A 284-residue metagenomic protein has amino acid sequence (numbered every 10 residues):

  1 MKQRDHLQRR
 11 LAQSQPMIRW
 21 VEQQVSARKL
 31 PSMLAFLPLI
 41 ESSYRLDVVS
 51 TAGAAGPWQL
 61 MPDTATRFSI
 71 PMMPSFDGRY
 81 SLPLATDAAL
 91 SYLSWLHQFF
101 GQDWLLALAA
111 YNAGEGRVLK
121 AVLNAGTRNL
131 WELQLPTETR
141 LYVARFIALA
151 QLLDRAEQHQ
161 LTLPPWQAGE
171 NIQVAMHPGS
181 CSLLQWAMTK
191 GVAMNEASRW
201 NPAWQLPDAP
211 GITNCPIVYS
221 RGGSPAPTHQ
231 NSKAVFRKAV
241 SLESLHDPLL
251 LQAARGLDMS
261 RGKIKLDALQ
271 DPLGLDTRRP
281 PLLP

Functional and structural regions predicted by a protein language model:
M1-Q23, A27-R28, M72-S75, R79-F99 (+2 more regions): Extracytoplasmic and endomembrane cell-envelope/extracellular-matrix remodeling and assembly machinery
P16, S32, Q59-D63, R67 (+1 more regions): Generic alpha-helical secondary structure signal
P31-P38, A55, D103-A109: Alpha-helical scaffolds flanking conserved acidic
D47-S69: Short, surface-exposed glycine/acidic/tryptophan-bearing loops
